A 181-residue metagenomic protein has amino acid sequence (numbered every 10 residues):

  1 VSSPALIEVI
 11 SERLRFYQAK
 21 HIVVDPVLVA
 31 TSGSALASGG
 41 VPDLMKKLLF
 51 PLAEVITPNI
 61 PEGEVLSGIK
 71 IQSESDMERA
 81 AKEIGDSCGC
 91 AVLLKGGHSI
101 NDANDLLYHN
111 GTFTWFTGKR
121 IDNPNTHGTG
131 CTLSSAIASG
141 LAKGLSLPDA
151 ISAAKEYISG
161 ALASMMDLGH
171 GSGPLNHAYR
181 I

Functional and structural regions predicted by a protein language model:
V1-L48: Glycine/small-residue-rich loop that forms an oxyanion/phosphate-binding "nest" at active or ligand-binding sites
L14, Q18, A53, C88 (+2 more regions): Structural signal for hydrophobic packing residues in well-ordered secondary-structure cores of soluble enzyme domains
L28, E62, G97-I100, R120-D122 (+1 more regions): Glycine-rich beta-alpha junction loops
G39-F113: Conserved phosphate/ATP/ADP-binding segment of small-molecule kinases
E64-V65, N123-L147: Short, small-residue alpha-helix embedded
K70-M77, A142-S152: Short, charged, surface-exposed loops that flank catalytic or proteolytic processing sites
F113-H127: Short pre-catalytic strand/loop immediately N-terminal to key active-site residues, enriched for Gly-Thr
P148-I181: Charged C-terminal helix
